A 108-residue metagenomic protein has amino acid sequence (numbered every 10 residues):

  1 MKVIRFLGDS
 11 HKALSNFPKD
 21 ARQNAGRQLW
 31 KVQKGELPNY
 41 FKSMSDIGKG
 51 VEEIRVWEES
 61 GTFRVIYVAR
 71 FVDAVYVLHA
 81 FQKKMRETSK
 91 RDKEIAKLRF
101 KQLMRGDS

Functional and structural regions predicted by a protein language model:
M1-T62, F71-A74, K84-S108: Basic, Lys/Arg-enriched alpha-helical interface segments
V65: Portal/gating segments that form or line small-molecule/metal binding sites
V68: Short hydrophobic/aromatic beta-strand micro-patches that form the beta-sheet surface supporting nucleotide- or nucleic
L78: Conserved catalytic cores of phosphodiester-cleaving nucleases, focusing on short active-site segments
F81: Short beta-to-alpha linker loops that shape the active-site pocket of alpha/beta-hydrolase fold enzymes
